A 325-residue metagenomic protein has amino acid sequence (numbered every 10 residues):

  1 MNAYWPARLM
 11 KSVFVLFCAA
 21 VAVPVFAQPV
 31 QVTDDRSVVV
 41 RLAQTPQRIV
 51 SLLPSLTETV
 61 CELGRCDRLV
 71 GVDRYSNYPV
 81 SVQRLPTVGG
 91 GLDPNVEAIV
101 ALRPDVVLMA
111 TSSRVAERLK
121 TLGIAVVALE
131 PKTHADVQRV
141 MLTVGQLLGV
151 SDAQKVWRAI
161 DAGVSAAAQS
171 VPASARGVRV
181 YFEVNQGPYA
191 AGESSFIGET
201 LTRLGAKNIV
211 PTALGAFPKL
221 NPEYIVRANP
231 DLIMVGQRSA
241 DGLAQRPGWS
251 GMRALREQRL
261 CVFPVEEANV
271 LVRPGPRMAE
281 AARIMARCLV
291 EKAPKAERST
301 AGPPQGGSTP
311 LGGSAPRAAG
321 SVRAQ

Functional and structural regions predicted by a protein language model:
A3-W5, S12-F17, V23-T57, S151-Y181 (+1 more regions): Bacterial Sec-exported substrate-binding components of ABC uptake systems
T33-S37, V88-E97, A213-P222: Short helix-initiation/N-cap motifs at beta->coil->alpha
V39, V106, R114-Y189, K207-T212 (+2 more regions): Extracytoplasmic substrate-binding proteins
Q47-L102, V106-S112, I209: A short, structured surface patch at a secondary-structure boundary
L53, T111-S112, V184-Q186, A213 (+3 more regions): Short secondary-structure boundary segments
Y75-Y78, A190-F217: Alpha-helical, coiled-coil/dimerization segments enriched in small aliphatic residues
V96-P104, L122, K219-N229: Short helices/loops that flank or line small-molecule/ion binding pockets
S113-T121, L232-M252: A ligand-binding cleft/hinge motif common to bilobed small-molecule-binding domains
